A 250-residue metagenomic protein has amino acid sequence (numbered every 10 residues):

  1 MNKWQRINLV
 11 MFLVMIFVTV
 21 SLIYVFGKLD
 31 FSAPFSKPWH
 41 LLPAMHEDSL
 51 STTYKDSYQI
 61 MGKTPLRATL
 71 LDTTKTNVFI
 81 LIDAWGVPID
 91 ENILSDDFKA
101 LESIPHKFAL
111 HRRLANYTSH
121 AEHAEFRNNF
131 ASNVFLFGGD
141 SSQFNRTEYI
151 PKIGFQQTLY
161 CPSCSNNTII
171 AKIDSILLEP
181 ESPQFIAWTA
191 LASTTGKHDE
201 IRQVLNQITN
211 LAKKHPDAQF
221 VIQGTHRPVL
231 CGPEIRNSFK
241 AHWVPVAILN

Functional and structural regions predicted by a protein language model:
M1-K37: Transmembrane and membrane-interface helices of multi-pass, inner-membrane envelope-modifying transferases
L22-L94: Membrane-interface segments at or immediately adjacent to transmembrane helices that form the boundary between
L66-T73, F79-N250: Solvent-exposed soluble domains appended to multi-pass membrane proteins
